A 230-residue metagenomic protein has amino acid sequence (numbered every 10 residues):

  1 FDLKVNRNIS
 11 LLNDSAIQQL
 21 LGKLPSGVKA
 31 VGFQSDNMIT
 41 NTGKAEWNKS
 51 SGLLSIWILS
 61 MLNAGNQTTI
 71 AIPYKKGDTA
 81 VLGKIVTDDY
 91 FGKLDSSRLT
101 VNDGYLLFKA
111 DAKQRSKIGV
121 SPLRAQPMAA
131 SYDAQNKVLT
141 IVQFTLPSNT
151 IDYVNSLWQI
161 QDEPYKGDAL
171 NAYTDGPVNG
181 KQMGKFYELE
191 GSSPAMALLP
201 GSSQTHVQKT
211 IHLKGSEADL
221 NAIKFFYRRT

Functional and structural regions predicted by a protein language model:
F1-V31, Q182-G184: Extended, loop-rich substrate-binding clefts of extracytoplasmic carbohydrate-active enzymes
V5, F33-S35, H206: Structural detector for hydrophobic anchor residues on beta-strands
R7, S202-G215: Short, hydrophobic/aromatic-enriched beta-strand segments in well-ordered soluble domains
V31, T42-S203, E217-Y227: A contiguous, surface-exposed recognition patch within enzymatic or periplasmic domains that forms
S35-I39, G201, Q208: Buried hydrophobic-core signal for structured, non-transmembrane domains
N37-E46, H212: Asparagine-centered strand-capping/turn motif at beta-strand->loop junctions
